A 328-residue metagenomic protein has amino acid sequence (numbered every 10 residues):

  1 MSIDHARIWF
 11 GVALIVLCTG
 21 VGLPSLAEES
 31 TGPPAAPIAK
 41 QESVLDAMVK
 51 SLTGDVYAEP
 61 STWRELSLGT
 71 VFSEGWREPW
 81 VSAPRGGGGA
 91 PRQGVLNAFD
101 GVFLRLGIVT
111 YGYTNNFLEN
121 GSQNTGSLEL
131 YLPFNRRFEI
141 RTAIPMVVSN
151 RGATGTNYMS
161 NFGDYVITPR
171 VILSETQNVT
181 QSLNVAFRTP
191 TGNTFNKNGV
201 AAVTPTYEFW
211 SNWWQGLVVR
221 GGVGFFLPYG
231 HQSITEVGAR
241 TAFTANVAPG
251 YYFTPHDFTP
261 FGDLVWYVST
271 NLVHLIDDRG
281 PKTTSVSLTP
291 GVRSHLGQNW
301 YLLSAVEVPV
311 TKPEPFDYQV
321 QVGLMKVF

Functional and structural regions predicted by a protein language model:
M1-S2, G22, W266: Charged interaction patches that mediate protein-protein contacts
S2-F10: Bacterial N-terminal signal peptides that target proteins for export
G11-G20: Bacterial N-terminal signal peptides
L23-A27: Sec/Tat signal peptide C-region and signal peptidase I cleavage site
E28-F328: Transmembrane beta-barrel domains of Gram-negative outer membranes and organellar outer membranes
